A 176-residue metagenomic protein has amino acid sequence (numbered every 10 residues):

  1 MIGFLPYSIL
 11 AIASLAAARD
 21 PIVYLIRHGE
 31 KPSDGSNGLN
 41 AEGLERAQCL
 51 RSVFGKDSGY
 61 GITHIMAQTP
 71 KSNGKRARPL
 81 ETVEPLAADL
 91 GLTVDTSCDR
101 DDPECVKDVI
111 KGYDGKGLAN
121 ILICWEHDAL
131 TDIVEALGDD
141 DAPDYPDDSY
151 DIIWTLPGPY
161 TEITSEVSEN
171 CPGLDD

Functional and structural regions predicted by a protein language model:
M1-A18: Fungal secretory targeting signals
R19-L118, A129-D176: Active-site-proximal alpha-helix that buttresses catalytic centers in soluble enzyme cores
I121: Mobile, glycine-rich extracellular loop/lid and propeptide segments that shape or gate substrate/ligand access
C124-E126: Short beta-strand segments
